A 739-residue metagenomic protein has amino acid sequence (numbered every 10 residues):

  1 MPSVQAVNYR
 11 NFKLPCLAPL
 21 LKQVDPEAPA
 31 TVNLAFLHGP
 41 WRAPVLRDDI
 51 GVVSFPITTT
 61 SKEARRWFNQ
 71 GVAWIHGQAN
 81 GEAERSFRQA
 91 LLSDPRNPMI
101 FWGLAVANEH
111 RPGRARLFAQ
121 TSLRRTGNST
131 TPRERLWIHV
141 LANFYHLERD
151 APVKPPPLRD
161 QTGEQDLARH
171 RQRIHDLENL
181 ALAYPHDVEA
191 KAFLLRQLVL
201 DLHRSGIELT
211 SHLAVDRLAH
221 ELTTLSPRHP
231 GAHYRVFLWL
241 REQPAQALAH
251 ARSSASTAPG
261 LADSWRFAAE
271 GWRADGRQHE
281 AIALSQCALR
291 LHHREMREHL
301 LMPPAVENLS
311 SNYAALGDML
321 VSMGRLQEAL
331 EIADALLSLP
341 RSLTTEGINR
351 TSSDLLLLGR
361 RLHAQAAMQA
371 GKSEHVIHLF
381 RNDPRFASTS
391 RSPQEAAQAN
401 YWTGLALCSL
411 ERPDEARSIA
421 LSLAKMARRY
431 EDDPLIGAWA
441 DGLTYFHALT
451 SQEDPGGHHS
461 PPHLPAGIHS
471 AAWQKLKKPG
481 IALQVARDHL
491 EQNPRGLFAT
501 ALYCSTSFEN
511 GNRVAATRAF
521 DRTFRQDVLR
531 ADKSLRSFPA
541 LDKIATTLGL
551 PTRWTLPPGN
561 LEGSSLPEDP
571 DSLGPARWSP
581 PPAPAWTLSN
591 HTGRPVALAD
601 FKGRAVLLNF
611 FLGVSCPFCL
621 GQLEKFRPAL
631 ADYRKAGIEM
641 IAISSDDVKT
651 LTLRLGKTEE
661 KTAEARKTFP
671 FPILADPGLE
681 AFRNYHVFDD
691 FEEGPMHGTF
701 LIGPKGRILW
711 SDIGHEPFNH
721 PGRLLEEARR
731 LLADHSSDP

Functional and structural regions predicted by a protein language model:
L46, R361, F538-A585, A599-K602: N-proximal helix/coil linker or "cap" segments that precede and/or mark the start of modular domains
E63-W67, P132-R133, V188, P227-A232 (+8 more regions): Generic helix N-cap/helix-start motif at coil->alpha-helix transitions
G77-Q78, R111-P112, L167, D201 (+9 more regions): Structural motif corresponding to the intra-repeat A-B loop/turn of tetratricopeptide repeats
R88-S93, G127-N128, A181-A183, L222-L225 (+8 more regions): Solenoid-like repeat scaffolds
P98, A105-N128, R273, A283-L291 (+5 more regions): TPR/TPR-like (Sel1-like) alpha-helical repeat modules
L598-F626: Short active-site neighborhood of thiol/selenol oxidoreductases, capturing the structured segment around
G621-K667, L679-R683: Structural microenvironment flanking redox-active thiols in thiol-disulfide oxidoreductases
G694-P739: Thiol-/selenol-based redox modules, centered on thioredoxin-like and closely related oxidoreductase domains
